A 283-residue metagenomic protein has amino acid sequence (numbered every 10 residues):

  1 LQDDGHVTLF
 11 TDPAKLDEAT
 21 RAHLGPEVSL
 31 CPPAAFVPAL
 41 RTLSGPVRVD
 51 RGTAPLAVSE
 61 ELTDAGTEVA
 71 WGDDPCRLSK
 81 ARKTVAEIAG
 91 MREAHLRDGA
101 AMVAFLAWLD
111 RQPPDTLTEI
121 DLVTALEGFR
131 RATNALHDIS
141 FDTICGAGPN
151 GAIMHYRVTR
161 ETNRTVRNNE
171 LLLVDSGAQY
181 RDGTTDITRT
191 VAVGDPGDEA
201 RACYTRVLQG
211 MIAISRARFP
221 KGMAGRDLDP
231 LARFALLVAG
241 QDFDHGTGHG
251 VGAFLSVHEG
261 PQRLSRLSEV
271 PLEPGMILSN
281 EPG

Functional and structural regions predicted by a protein language model:
L1-G283: Active-site neighborhoods and metal-handling regions in enzymes and metal-associated proteins
